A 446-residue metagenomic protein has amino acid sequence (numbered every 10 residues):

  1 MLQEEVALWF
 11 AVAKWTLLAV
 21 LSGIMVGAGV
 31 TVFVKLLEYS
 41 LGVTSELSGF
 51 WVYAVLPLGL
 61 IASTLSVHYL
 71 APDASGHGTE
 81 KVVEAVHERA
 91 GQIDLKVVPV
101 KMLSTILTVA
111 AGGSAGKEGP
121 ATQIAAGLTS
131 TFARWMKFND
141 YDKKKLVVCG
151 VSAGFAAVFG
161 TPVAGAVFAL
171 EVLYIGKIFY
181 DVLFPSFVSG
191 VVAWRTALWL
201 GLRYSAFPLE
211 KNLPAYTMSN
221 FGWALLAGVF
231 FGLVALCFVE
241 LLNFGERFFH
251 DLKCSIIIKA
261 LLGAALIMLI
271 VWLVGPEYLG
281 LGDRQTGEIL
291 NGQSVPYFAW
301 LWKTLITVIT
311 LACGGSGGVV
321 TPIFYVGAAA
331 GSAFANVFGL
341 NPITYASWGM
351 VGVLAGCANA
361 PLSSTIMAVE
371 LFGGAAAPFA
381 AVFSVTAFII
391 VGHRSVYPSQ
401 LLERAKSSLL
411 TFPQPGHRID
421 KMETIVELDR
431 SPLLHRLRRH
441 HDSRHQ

Functional and structural regions predicted by a protein language model:
M1-Q446: Alpha-helical transmembrane segments and immediately membrane-proximal extracytoplasmic
